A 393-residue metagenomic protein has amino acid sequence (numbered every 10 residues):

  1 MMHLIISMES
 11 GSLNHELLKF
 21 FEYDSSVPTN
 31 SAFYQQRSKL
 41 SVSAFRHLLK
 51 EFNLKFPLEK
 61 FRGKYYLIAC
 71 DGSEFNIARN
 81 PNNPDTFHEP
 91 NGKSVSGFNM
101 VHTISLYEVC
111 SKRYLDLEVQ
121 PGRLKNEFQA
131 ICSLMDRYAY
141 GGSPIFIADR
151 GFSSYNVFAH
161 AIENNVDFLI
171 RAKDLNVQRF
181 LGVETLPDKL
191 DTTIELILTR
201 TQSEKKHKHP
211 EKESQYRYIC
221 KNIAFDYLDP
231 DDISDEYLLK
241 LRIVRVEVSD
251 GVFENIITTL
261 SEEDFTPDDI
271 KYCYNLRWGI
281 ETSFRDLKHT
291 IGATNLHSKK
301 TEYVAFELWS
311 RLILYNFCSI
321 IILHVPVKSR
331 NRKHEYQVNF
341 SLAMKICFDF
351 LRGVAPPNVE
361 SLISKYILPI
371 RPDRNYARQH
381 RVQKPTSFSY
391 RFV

Functional and structural regions predicted by a protein language model:
M1-G11, K19, F33-L40, A44-L48 (+4 more regions): Single, function-defining residue in the core of a domain
E16-Y23: Short alpha-helical "recognition helix" segments of helix-turn-helix
L49-K50, L54: Glycine/small-residue-rich loop that forms an oxyanion/phosphate-binding "nest" at active or ligand-binding sites
Y66-I68: Conserved beta-strand elements of the Class I
H88-E89: Amphipathic beta-strand/beta-sheet edge segments enriched in Tyr/Trp
